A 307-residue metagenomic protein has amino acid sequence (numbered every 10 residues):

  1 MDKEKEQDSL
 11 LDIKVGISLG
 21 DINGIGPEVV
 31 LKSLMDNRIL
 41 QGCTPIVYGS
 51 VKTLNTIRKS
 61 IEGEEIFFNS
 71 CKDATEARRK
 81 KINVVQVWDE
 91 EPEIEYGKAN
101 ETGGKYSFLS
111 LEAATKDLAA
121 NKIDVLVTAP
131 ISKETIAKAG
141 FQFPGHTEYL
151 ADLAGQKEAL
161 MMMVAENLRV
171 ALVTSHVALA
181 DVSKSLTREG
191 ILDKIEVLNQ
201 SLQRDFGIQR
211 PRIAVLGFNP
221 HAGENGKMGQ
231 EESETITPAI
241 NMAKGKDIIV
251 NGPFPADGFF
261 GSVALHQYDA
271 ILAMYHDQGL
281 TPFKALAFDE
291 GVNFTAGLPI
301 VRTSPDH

Functional and structural regions predicted by a protein language model:
D2-H146, E189-M274, Q278-V292, A296-H307: Contiguous, glycine/small-aliphatic-enriched amphipathic segments in soluble metabolic enzymes
D73, A151, A159-M162, Q203-D205: A generic local secondary-structure boundary/capping motif
D152-L168, L298-H307: Short, flexible loop segments at boundaries between secondary-structure elements
M163-L192: Ligand-binding beta-strand-loop-alpha-helix segment within the catalytic cores of soluble metabolic enzymes
